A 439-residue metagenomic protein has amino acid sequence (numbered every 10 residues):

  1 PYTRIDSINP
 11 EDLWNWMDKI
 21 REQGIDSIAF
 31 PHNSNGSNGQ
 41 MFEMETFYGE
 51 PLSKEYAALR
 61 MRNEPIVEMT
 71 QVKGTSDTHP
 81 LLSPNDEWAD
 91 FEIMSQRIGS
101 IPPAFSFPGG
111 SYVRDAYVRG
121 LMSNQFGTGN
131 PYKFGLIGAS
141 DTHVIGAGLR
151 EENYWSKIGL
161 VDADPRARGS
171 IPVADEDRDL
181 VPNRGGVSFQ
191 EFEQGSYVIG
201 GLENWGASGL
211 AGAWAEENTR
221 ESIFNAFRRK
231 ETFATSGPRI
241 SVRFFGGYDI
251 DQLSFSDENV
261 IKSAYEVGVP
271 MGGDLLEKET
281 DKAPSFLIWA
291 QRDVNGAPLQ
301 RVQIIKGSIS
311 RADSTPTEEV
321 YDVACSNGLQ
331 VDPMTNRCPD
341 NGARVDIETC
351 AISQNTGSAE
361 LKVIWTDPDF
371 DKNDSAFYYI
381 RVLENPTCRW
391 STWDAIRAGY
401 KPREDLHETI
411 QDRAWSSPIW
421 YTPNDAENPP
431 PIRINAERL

Functional and structural regions predicted by a protein language model:
P1-L439: Extended, charged catalytic domains and RNA/DNA-binding interfaces, predominantly in divalent-metal-using enzymes
